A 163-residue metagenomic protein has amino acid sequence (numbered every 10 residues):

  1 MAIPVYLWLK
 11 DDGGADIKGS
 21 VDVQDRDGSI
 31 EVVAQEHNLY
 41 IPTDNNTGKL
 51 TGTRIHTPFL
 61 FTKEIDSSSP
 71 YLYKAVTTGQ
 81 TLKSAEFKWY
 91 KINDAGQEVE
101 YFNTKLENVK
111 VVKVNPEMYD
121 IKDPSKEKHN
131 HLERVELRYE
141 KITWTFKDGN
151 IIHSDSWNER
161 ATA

Functional and structural regions predicted by a protein language model:
M1-A163: Glycine-rich, low-complexity intrinsically disordered segments
